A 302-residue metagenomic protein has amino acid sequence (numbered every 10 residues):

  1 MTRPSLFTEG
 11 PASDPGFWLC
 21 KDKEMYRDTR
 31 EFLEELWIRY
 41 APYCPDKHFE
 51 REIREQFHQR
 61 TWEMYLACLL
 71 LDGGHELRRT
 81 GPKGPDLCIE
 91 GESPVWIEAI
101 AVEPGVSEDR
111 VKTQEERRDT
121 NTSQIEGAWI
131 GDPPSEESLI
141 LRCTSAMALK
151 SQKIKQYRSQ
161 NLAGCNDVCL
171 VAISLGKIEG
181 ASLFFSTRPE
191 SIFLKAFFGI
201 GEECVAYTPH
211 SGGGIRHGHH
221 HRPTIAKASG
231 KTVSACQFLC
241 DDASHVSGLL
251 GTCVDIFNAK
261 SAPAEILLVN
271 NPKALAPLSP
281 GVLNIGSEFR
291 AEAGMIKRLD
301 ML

Functional and structural regions predicted by a protein language model:
M1-R60, D109: Interdomain/boundary linker segments immediately adjacent to catalytic/signaling cores
H58-G73, S145: Short N-terminal edge-element motif at the start of the domain
A67-I89: A short acidic/basic microdomain associated with nuclease active sites
L70, L87-I89, P94-E103: Conserved catalytic cores of phosphodiester-cleaving nucleases, focusing on short active-site segments
R78-R79, C88, W96-I97, L170-L175: A structural signal for short, well-ordered beta-strand segments and their strand-loop junctions that often border
G81-G84, G91, A101, L175-K177: Short, flexible loop/turn elements at secondary-structure junctions
E103-A264, L268-V269, E288-F289, A293 (+1 more regions): Metal-dependent nuclease catalytic core centered on acidic motifs
L275-L302: C-terminal accessory extensions appended to soluble enzyme cores
